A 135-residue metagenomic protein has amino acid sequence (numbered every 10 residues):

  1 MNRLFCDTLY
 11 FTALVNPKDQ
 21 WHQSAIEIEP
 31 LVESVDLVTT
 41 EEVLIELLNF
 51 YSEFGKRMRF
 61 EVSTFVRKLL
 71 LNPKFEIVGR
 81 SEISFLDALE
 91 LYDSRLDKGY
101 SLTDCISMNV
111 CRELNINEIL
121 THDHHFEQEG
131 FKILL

Functional and structural regions predicted by a protein language model:
M1, M108-N109, E113-L135: Acidic, PIN/NYN-like endoribonuclease modules and their adjacent C-terminal/linker elements
M1-T39, F54-T64: Short, well-structured N-terminal submotif of metal-dependent ribonuclease cores
F11, L44, F126-E127: A generic structural signal for short hydrophobic patches within well-formed alpha-helices
F50-K74, V78: Helix-adjacent hinge/juxtasegments
F75-N117: Active-site neighborhoods of divalent-metal-dependent phosphate/nucleic-acid chemistry enzymes
